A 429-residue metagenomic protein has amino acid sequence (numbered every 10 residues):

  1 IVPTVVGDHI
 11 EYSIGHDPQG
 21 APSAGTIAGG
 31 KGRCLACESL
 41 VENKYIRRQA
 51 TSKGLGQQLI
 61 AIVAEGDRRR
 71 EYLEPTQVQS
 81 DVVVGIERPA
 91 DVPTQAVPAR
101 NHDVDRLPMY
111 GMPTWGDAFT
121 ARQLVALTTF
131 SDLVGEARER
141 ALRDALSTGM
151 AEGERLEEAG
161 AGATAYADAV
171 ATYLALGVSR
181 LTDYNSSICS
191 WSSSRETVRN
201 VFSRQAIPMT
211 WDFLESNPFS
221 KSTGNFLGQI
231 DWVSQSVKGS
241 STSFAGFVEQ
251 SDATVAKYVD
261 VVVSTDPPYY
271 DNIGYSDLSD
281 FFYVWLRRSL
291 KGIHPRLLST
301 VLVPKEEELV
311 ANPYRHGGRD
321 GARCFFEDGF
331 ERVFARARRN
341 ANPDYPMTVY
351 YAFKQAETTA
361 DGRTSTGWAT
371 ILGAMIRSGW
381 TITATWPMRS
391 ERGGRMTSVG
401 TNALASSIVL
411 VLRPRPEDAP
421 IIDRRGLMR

Functional and structural regions predicted by a protein language model:
I1-V262, P268, N272-R319, V333 (+3 more regions): Nucleic-acid modification enzymes, centered on SAM-dependent nucleic-acid methyltransferases
D320-D328: Nucleic-acid endo/exonuclease domains
E327-Y345, G373-R377: A short glycine-rich, Lys/Arg-flanked "PGG" loop and its adjoining helix->strand segment in the class I
Y345-Y351: Short beta-strand segments at enzyme active-site cores
